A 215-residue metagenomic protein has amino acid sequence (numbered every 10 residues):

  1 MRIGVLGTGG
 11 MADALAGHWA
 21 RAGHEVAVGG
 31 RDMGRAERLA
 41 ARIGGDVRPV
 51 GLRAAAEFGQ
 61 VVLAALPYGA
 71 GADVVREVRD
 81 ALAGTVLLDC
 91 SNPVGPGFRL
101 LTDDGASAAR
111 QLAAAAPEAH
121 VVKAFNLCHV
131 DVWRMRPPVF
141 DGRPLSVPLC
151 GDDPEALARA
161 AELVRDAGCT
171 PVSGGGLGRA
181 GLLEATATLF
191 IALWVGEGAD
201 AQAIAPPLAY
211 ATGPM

Functional and structural regions predicted by a protein language model:
M1-G45: NAD(P)+-binding Rossmann beta1-loop-alpha1 motif at the extreme N-terminus of oxidoreductases
G44-V47, L52-V86, S91-P96: Rossmann-like NAD(P)-binding element
P49, H120-A124, V172-G174: General beta-strand structural signal in soluble alpha/beta enzymes
S91-P138: Rossmann-fold NAD(P)-binding glycine/threonine-rich loop
G142-M215: Active-site-lining helix/loop region of Rossmann-like oxidoreductase modules
